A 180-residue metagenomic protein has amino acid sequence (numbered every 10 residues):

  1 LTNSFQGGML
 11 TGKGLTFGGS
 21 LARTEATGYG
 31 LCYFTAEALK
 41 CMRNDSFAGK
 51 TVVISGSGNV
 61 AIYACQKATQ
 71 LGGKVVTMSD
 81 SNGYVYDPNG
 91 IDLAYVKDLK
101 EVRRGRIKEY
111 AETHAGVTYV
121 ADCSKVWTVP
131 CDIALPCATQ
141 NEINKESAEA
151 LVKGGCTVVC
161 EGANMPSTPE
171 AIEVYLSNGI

Functional and structural regions predicted by a protein language model:
L1-L21: N-terminal ligand-binding/catalytic initiation module
F17, N89, H114, P169-S177: Low-complexity, flexible helical/coil segments
G19-T128: Glycine-rich phosphate/diphosphate-binding loop of Rossmann-like nucleotide-binding domains
A111-E112, L135-A138: Short acidic/polar alpha-helix capping motifs at helix-coil junctions
V129-P130, G155: Alpha-helix C-terminal capping/helix-to-coil transition sites in glycosyltransferase folds
D132-I133, V158: Short, Asp-centered acidic motifs that coordinate Mg2+ and/or phosphate in catalytic or ligand-binding sites
A138-I180: Rossmann-fold NAD(P)-binding glycine/threonine-rich loop
